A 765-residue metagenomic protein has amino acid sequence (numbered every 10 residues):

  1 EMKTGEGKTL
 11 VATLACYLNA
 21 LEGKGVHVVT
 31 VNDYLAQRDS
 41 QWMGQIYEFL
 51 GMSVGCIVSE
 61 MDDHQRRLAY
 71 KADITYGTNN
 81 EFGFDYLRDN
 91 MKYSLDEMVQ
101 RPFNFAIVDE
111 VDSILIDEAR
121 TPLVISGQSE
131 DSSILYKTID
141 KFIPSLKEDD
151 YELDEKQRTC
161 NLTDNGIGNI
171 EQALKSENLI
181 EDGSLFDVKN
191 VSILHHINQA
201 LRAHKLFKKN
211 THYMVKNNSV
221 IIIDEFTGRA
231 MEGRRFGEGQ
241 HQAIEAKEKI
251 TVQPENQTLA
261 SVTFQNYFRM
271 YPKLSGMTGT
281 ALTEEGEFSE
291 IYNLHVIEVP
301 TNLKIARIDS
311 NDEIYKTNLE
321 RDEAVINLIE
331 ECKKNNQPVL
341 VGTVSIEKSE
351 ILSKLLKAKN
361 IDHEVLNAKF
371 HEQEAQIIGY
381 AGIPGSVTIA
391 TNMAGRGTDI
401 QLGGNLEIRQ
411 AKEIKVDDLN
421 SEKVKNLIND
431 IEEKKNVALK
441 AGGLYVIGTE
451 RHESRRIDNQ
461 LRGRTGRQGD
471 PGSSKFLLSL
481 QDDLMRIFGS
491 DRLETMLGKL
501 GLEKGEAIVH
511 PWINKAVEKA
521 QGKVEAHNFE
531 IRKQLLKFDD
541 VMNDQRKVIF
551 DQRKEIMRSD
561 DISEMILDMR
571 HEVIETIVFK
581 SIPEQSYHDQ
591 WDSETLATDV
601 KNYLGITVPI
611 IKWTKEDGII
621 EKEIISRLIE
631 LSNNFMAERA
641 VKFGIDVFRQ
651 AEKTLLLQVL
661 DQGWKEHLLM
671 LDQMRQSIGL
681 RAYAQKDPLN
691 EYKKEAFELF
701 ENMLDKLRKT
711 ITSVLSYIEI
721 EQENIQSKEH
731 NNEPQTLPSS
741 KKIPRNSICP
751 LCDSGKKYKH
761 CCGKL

Functional and structural regions predicted by a protein language model:
E1-G501, F550-D551, L567, E572: Conserved P-loop NTPase motor core
E6, K756-K757: ATP-binding Walker
N80, N746-I748: Compositionally biased, intrinsically disordered low-complexity regions used as flexible
M214-I221, T227-R234, I447, Q468-G469 (+3 more regions): Extended, charged helical/alpha-beta scaffold domains that provide interaction surfaces
E284, G385-S386, Q545, L660 (+2 more regions): Generic detector of short, well-ordered, non-transmembrane alpha-helical segments enriched in hydrophobic residues
N336-S349, R558-S559, Y587, W613-D617 (+1 more regions): Short, Lys/Glu-rich amphipathic helical modules
P750-D753, K759-C762: Cys/His/Pro-rich metal-binding microdomains
